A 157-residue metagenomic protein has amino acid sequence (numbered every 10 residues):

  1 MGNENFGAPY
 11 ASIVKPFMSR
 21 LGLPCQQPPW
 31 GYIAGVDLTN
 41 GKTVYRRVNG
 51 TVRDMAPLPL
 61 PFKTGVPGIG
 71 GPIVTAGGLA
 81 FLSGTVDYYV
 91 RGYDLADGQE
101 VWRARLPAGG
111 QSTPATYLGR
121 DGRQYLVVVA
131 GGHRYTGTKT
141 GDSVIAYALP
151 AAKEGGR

Functional and structural regions predicted by a protein language model:
M1-R157: A fold-level detector for beta-propeller and closely related beta-sheet-rich head/sensor domains
